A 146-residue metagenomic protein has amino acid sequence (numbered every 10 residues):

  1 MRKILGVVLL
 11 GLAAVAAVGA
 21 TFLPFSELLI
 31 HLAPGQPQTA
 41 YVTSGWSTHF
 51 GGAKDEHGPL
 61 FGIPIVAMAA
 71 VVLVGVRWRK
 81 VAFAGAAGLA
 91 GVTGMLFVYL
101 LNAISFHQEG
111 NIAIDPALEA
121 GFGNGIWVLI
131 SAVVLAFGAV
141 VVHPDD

Functional and structural regions predicted by a protein language model:
M1-D146: Compact integral membrane and secretory-pathway proteins
